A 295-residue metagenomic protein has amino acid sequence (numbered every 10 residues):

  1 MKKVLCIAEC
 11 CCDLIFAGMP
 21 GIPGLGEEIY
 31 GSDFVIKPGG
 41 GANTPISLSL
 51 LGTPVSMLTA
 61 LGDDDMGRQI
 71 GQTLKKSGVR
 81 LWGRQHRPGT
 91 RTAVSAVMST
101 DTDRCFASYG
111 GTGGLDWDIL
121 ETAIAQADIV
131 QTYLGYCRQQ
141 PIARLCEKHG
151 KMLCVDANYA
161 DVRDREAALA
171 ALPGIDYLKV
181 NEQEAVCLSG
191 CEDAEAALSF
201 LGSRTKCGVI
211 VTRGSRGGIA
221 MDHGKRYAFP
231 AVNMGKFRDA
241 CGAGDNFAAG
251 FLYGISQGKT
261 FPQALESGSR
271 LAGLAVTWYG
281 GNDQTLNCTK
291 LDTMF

Functional and structural regions predicted by a protein language model:
M1-A60, D65-Q69, K76, F237: Glycine-rich phosphate/adenosyl-contacting loop at the front of the ribokinase-like
M1-C11, Q72-H86, M98-Y227: Ribokinase/PfkB-type carbohydrate-kinase core domain
V4-L5, A194-F295: Conserved phosphate-binding/catalytic region of the ribokinase-like
I15, A107, L188, A275 (+1 more regions): Residues that scaffold the ATP/ADP-binding catalytic core of kinase and kinase-like folds
S32-G39, D65, R87, R91 (+4 more regions): Residues at secondary-structure transition points
L48, N181, G244: Short, conserved phosphate/pyrophosphate- and ester-handling motifs at nucleotide-, phospho-/glycolipid
L51, T90-T92, G214: Short, basic and Ser/Thr-rich N-terminal targeting/leader segments
